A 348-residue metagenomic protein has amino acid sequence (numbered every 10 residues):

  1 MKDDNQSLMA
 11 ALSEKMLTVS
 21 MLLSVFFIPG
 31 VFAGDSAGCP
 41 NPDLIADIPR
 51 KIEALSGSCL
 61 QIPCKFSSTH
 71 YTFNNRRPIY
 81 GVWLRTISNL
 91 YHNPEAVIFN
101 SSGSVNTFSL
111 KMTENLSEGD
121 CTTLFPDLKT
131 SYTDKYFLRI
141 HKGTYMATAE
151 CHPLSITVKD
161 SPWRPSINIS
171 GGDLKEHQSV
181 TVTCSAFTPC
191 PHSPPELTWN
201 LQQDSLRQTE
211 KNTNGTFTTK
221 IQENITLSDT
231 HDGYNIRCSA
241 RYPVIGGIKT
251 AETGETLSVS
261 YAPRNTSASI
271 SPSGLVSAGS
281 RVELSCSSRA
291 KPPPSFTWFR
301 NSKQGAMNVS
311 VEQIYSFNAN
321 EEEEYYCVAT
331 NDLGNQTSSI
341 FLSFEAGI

Functional and structural regions predicted by a protein language model:
M1-S58, G81, S101, T133-F137 (+1 more regions): N-terminal Sec-dependent signal peptide, specifically the hydrophobic helical h-region
P29-A46, R85-N89, C151-N168, N200-L206 (+5 more regions): Flexible inter-domain hinge/linker segments at boundaries of tandem extracellular adhesion modules
L60-C64, S179-A186, S280-A290: A short beta-strand segment in extracellular, disulfide-stabilized domains
S67-S109, C190-R207, K291-S302: N-terminal V-set
S109-S155: Ligand-binding face of N-terminal immunoglobulin V-set domains in extracellular IgSF glycoproteins
M112-G119, N212-T219, K303-V311: Short beta-strand segments within Ig-like beta-sandwich modules, predominantly Fibronectin type-III
N214-D229, V309-Y325: Solvent-exposed segments in extracellular or luminal domains encompassing
